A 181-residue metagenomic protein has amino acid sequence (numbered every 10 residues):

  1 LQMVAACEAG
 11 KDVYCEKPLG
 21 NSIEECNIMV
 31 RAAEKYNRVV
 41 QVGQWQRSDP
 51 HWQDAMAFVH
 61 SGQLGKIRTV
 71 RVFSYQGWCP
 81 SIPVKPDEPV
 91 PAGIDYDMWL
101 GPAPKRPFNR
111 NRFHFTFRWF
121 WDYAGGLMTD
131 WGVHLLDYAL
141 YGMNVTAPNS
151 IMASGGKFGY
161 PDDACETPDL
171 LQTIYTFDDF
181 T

Functional and structural regions predicted by a protein language model:
L1-S48, G62: Beta-strand-loop-alpha-helix segment that lines the small-molecule cofactor/substrate pocket of alpha/beta enzymes
Q2, M29-A32, F58-S61, F73 (+2 more regions): Structured segments of extracytoplasmic/periplasmic soluble domains in secreted or envelope-associated proteins
H51: Short phosphate-engaging motifs
D54, K66, R71-G125, T129-T181: Contiguous beta-strand/loop segments that form the cofactor/metal-binding neighborhood of enzyme cores
